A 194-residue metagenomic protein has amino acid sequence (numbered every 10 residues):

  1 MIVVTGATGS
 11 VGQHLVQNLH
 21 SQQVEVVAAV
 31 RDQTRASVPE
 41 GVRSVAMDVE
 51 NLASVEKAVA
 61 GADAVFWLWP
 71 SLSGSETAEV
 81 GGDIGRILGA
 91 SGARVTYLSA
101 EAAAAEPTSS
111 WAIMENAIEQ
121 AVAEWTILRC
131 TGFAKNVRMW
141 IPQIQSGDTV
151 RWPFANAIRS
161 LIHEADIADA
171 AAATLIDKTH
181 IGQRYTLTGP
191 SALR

Functional and structural regions predicted by a protein language model:
I2-P39, E50-A53, A60-A62, S71-A78 (+2 more regions): Oxidoreductase cofactor-interface core, primarily capturing Rossmann-like NAD(P)-dependent enzymes
V45-M47: Cofactor-binding loops of NAD(P)H-dependent oxidoreductases, dominated by short-chain dehydrogenase/reductases
